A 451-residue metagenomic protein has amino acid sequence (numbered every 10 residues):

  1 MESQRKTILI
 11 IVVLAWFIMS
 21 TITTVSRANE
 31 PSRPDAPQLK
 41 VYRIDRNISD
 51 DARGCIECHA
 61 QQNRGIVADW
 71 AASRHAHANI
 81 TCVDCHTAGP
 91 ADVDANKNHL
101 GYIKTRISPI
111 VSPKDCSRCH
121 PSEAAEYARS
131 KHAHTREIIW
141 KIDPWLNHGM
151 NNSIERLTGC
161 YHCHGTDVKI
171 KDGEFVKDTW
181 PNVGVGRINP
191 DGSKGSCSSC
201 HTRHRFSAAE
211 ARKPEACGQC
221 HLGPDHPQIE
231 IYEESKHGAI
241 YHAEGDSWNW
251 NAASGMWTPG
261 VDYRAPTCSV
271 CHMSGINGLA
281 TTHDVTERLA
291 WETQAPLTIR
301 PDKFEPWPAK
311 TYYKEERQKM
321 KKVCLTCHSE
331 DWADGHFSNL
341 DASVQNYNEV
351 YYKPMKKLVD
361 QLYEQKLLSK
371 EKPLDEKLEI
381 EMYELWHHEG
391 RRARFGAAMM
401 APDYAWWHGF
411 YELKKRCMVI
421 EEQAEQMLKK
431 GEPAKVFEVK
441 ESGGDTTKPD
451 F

Functional and structural regions predicted by a protein language model:
E2-V12: Bacterial N-terminal signal peptides that target proteins for export
I11-T21: Bacterial N-terminal signal peptides
S20-F451: Short sequence/structural segments immediately N-terminal
